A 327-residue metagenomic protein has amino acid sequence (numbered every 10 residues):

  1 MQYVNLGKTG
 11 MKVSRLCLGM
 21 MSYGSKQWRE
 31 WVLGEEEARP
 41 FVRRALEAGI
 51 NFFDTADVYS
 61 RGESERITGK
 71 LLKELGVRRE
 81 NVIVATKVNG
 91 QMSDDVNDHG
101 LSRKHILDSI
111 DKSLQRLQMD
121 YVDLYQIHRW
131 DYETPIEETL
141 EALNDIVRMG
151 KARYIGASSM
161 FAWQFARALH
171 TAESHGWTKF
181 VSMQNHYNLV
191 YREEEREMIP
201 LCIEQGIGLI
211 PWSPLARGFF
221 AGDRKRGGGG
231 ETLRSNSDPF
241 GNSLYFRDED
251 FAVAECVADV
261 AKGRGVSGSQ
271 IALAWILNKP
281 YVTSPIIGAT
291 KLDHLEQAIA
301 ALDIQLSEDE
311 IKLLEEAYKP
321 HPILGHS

Functional and structural regions predicted by a protein language model:
M1-V82: N-terminal binding-site loop/beta-alpha segment at the start of enzyme catalytic domains that lines or forms
S14-R15, R78-V82, T86, D120-L124 (+4 more regions): Short acidic capping loops at alpha-helix termini that bridge into adjacent secondary structure
Y23-E36, M92-L107, E133: Active-site mouth loops of central-metabolism enzymes
V32-A45, G100-L117, F165-H170: Short, acidic/polar
L71-E80, L114-Q118, V147, L169-H175: Acidic (Asp/Glu)-rich catalytic clusters
L75-L101: Structural motif corresponding to the early beta-alpha repeats
L114-T134: Active-site groove signature of glycoside hydrolases
D131-E316: Beta/alpha (TIM)-barrel catalytic core signal, keyed to glycine-rich beta->alpha loops juxtaposed to Asp/Glu that bind
